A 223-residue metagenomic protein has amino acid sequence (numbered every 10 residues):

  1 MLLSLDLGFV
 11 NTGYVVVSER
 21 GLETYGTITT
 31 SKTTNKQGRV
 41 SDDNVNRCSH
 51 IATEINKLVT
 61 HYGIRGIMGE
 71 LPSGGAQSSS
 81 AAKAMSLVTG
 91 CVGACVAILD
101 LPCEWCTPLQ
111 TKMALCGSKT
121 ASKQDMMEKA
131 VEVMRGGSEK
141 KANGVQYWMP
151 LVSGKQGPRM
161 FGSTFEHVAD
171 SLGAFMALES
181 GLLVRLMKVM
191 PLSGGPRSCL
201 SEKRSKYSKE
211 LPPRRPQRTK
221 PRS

Functional and structural regions predicted by a protein language model:
M1-S223: Phosphate- and other anionic-substrate recognition elements at nucleic-acid/protein interfaces
